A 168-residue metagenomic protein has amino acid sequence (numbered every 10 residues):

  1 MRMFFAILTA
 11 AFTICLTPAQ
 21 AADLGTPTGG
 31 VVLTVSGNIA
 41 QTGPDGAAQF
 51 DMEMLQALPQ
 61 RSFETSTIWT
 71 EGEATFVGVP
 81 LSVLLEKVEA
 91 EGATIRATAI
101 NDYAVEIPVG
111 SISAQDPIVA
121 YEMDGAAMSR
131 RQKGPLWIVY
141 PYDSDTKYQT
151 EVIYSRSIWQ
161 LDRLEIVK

Functional and structural regions predicted by a protein language model:
M1-F4: Positively charged n-region of N-terminal signal peptides that target proteins for export
A6-C15: Bacterial N-terminal signal peptides
T17-A21: Sec/Tat signal peptide C-region and signal peptidase I cleavage site
A22-K168: N-terminal intrinsically disordered, low-complexity segments enriched in P/E/S/T
